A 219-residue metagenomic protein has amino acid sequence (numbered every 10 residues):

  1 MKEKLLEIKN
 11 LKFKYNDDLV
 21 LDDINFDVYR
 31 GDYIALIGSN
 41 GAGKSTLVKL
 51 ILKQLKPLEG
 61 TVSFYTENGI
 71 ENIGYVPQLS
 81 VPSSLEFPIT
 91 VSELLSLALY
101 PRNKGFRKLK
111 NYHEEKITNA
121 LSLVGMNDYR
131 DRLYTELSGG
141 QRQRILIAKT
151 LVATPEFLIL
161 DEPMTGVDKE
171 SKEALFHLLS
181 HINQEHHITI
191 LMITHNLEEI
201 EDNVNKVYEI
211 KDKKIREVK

Functional and structural regions predicted by a protein language model:
G60-E71: Conserved ABC transporter NBD signature motif
S96, N111-Y129: Conserved ABC ATPase "signature" region
L133-L137, Q141: Conserved ABC ATPase signature
T154: Conserved catalytic motifs of ABC-family nucleotide-binding domains
L158-D161: Catalytic Walker B motif of ABC-type/P-loop ATPase nucleotide-binding domains
M164-T165: Short loop immediately C-terminal to the Walker-B catalytic DE motif in ABC-type ATPase nucleotide-binding domains
T194-H195: H-loop/switch region of ABC-family ATPase nucleotide-binding domains
